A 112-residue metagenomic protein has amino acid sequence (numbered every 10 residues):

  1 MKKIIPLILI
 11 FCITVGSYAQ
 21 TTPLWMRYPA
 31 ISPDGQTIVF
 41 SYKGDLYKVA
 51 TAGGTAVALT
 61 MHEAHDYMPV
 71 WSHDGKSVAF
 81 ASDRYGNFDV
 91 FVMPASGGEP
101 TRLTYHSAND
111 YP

Functional and structural regions predicted by a protein language model:
I4-I13: Sec-dependent N-terminal signal peptides
S17-T21: Boundary at the C-terminal end of the N-terminal hydrophobic targeting segment
P23-I38, E63-A81, S107-P112: Conserved beta-propeller blade repeats
Y47, N87-F91: Structural motif
A50-G54, P94-G98: Short loop/turn segments that connect beta-strands within beta-propeller blades
A56-T60, T101-T104: A short beta-strand motif characteristic of beta-propeller blades
